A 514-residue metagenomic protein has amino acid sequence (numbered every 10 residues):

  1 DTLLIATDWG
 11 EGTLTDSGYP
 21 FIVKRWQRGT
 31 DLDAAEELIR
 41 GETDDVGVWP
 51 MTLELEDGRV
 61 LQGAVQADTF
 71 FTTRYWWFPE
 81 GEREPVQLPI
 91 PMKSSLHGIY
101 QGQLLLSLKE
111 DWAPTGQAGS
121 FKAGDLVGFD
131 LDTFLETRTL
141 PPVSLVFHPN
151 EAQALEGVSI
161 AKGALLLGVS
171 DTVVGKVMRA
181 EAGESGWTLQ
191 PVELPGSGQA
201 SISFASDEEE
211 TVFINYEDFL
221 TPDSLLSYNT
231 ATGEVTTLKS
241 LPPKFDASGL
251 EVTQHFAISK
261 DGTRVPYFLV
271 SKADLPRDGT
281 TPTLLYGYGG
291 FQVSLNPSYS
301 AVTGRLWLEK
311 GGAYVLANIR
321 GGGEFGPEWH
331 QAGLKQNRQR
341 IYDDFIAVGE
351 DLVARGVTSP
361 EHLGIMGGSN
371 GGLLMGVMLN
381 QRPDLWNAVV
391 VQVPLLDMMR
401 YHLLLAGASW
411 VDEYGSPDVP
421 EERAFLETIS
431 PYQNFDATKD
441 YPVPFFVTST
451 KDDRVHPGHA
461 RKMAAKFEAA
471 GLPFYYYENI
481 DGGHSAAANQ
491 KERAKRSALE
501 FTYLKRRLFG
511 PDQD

Functional and structural regions predicted by a protein language model:
D1-T281, F291-K310, N337, E350-A354 (+1 more regions): Peripheral, non-catalytic segments that deliver or gate enzyme domains
L106, Y286, V391: Redox-cofactor binding/interface segments in oxidoreductases and associated redox assembly factors
T281-P282, W386: Local beta-strand N-terminus motif with an aromatic residue
P282-Y286, Y314: Hydrophobic beta-strand anchors of alpha/beta hydrolase catalytic cores
G287-G289, T448: The conserved beta1-alpha1 loop
G290-F291, D452: Short glycine-rich anion-binding loops that position phosphate/pyrophosphate groups of nucleotides and phosphorylated
T303, K310, L316-D514: Active-site-proximal cap/loop segments of hydrolase catalytic domains
